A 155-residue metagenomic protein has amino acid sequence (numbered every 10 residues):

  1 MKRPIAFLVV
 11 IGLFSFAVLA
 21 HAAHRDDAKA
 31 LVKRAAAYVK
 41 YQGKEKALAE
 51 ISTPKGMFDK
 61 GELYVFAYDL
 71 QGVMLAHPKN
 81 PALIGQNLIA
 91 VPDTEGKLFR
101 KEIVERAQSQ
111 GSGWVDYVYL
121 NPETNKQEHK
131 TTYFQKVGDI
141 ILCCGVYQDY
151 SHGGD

Functional and structural regions predicted by a protein language model:
M1-L8: Bacterial N-terminal signal peptides that target proteins for export
F7, L13, V18-D155: N-terminal membrane-sensor/transducer module of prokaryotic signaling receptors
